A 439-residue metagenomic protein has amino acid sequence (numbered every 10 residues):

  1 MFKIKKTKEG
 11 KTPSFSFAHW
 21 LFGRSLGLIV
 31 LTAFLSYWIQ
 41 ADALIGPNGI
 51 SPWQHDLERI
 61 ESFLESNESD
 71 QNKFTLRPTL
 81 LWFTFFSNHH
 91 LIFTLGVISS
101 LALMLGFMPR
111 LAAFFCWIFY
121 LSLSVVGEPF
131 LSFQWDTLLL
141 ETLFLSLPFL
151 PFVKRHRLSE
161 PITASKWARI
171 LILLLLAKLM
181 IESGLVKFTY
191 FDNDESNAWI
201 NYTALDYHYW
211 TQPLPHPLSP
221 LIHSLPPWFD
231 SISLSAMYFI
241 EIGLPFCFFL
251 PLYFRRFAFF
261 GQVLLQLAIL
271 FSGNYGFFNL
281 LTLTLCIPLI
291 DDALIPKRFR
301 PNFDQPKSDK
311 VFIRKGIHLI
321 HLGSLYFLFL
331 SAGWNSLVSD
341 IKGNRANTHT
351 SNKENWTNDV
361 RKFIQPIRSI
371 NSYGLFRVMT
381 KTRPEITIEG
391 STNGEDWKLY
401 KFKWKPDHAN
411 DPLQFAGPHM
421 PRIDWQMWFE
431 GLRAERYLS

Functional and structural regions predicted by a protein language model:
M1-S439: Alpha-helical membrane-anchoring segments
